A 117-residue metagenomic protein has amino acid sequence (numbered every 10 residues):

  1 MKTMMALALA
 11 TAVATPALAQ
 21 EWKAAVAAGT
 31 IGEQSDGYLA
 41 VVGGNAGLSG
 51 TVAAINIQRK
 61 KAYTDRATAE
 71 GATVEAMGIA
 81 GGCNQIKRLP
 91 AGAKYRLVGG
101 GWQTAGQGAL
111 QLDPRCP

Functional and structural regions predicted by a protein language model:
M1-M4: Positively charged n-region of N-terminal signal peptides that target proteins for export
A6-L7, A17: Cleavable N-terminal signal peptides
V13-A19: Sec/Tat signal peptide C-region and signal peptidase I cleavage site
Q20-A28, G32-E33, G37-G50, G78-P117: Amphipathic, charged alpha-helical segments and their helix-to-coil junctions in extracytoplasmic/peripheral assemblies
T51, Y63-G81: Surface-exposed patches in mature extracellular/periplasmic domains of secreted proteins
